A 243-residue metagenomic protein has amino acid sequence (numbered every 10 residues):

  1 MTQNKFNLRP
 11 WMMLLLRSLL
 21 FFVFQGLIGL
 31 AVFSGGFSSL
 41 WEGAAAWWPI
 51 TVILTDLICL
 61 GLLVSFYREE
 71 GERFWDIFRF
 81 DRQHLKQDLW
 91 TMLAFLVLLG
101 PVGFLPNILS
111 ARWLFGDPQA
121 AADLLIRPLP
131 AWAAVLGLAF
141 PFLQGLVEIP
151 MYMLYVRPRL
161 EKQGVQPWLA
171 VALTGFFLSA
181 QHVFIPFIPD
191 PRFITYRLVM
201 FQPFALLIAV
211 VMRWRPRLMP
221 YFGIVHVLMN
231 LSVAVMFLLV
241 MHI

Functional and structural regions predicted by a protein language model:
M1-F80, Q87, W113, L231-I243: N-terminal, membrane-interfacial amphipathic/helix-forming hydrophobic leader that caps and precedes the first
F6, M13, F21, V52 (+6 more regions): Residue-level recognition of hydrophobic positions within alpha-helical transmembrane segments
P10-S18, A44-V52, Q87-M92, L129 (+5 more regions): Residue-level signature of transmembrane alpha-helical entry/exit and packing/kink sites in multi-pass membrane
V23, L27-A31, G35, S65-F66 (+5 more regions): Hydrophobic membrane-targeting alpha-helices
G26-G29, P130-I243: Transmembrane helix-loop-helix hairpins at the membrane interface of multi-pass integral membrane proteins
G36-P49, E72-V147, I243: Juxtamembrane helix-loop-helix connectors linking adjacent transmembrane helices in multi-pass membrane enzymes
V52-T55, L96, T174: Hydrophobic alpha-helical transmembrane segments of polytopic
L57, P101-V102, F176, L231: Hydrophobic alpha-helical transmembrane segments of multipass integral membrane proteins
